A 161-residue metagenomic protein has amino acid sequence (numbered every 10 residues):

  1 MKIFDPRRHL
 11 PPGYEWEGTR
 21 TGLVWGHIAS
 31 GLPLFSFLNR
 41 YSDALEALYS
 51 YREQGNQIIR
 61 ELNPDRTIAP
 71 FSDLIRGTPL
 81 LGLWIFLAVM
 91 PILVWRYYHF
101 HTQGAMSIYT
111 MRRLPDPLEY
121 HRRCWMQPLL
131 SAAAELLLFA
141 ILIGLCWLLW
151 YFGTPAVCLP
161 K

Functional and structural regions predicted by a protein language model:
M1-G26: Aromatic- and glycine-rich beta-strand/loop motifs that create alpha-glucan
R7, A44-R52, G104-M106: Membrane-interface helix-loop junction between the first two transmembrane segments
H9, H27, H99-H101, H121: Histidine (H) residue identity feature
G22-L23, F71-G77, G104-M106: Aromatic-residue detector
I28-L38, Y49-M90, W95-R96, W125-K161: Secretory targeting signals
I92-M106: Membrane-water interface of transmembrane alpha-helices
T102-Q127: Helix-loop-helix units of permease transmembrane domains in multi-pass membrane transporters, especially ABC
